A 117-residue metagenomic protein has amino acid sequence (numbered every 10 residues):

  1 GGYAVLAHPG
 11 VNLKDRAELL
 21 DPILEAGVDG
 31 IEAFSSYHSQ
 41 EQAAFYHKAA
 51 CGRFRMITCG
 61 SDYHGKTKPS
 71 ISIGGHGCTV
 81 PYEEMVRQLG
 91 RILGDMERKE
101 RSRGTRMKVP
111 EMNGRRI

Functional and structural regions predicted by a protein language model:
Y3-L6, G10-I117: Charged catalytic cores and adjacent phosphate/nucleic-acid-binding surfaces used for phosphate/nucleic-acid chemistry
